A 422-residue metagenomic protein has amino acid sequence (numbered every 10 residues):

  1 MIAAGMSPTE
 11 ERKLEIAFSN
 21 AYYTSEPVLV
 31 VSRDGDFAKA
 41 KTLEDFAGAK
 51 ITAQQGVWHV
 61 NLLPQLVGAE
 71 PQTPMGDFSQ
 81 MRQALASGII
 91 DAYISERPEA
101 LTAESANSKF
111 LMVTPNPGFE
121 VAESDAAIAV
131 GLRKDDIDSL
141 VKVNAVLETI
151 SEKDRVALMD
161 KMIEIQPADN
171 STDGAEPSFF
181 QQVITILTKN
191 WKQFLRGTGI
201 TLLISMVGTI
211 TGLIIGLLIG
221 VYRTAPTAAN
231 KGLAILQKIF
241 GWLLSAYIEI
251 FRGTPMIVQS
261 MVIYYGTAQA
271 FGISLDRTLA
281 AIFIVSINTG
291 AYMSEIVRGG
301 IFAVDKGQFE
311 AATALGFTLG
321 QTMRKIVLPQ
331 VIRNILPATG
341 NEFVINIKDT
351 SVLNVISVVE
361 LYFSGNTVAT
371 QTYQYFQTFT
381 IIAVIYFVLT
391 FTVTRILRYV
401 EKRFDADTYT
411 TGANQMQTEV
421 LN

Functional and structural regions predicted by a protein language model:
M1-D45, M112-E123, M293: Acidic, polar ligand-binding/catalytic clefts
I2, A49-A53, Y93, G131: Short, well-ordered beta-strand segments
G5-E15, L62-Q65, A86-S124: A ligand-binding cleft/hinge motif common to bilobed small-molecule-binding domains
M6, T24-Q83, R97-E99: Bilobed "Venus flytrap"/periplasmic-binding protein-like clamshell domains and structurally analogous long
Y23-V31, S105-L147, I163-P177: Periplasmic-binding protein-like
T42-D45, E96, D135-T149, D154 (+1 more regions): Short amphipathic alpha-helical coupling segments at ligand-binding clamshell hinges and other catalytic/signaling
W58-M75, N144-Q181: Ligand-binding clefts/hinges and TM-proximal coupling segments of bilobed small-molecule sensing domains
A175-N422: Transmembrane alpha-helices and adjacent helix-loop boundaries
